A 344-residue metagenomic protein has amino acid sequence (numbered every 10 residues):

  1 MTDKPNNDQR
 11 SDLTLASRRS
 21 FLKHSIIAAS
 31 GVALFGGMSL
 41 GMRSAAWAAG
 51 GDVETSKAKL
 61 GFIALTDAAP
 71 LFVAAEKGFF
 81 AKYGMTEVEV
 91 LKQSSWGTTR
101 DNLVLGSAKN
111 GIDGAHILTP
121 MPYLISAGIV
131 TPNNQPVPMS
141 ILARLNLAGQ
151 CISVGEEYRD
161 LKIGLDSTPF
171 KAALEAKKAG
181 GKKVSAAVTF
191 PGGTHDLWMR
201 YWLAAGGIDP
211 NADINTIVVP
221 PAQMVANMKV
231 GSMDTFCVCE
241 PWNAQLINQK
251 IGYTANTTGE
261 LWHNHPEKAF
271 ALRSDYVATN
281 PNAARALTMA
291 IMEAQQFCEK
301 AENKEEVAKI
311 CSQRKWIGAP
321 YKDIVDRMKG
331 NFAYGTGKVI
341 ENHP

Functional and structural regions predicted by a protein language model:
M1-S20, L34-F35, R43-S44: N-terminal secretory signal peptides
S25-A33: Sec-dependent signal peptide hydrophobic core
S39-A49: Signal peptide processing junction and immediate N-terminal pro/mature segment of secreted/exported proteins
A48-N211, N215-V218, M233-A244, I251-N264: Short, glycine-/small- and polar/acidic-enriched structural segments that line small-molecule recognition paths
A75, T98, N102, T194-Y201 (+8 more regions): Extracytoplasmic/secreted proteins, especially bacterial periplasmic and envelope-associated proteins
I112-G114, V218-T254, R273, K309-R327: Ligand-binding pocket segment of bilobal, Venus flytrap-like solute-binding proteins
I152-S153, A269-L272, Y276-V277: Short glycine- and hydrophobic/aromatic-rich loop-to-beta-strand nucleating segment in the catalytic cores
T279-P344: Secondary-structure end/capping motifs
